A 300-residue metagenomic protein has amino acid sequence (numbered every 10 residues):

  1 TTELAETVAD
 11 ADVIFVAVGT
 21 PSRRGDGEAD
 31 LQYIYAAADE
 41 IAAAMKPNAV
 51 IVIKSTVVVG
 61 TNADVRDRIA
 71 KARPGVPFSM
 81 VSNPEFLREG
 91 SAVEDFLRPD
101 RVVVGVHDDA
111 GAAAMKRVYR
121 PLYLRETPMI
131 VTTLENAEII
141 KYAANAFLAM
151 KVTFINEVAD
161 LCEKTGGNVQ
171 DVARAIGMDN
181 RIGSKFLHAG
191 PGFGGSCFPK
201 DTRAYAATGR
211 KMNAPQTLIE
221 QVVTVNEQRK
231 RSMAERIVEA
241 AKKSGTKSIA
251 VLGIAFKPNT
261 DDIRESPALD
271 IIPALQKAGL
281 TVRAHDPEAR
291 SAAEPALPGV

Functional and structural regions predicted by a protein language model:
T1-V300: Structural/interface elements that position substrates and couple domains in central-metabolism enzymes
